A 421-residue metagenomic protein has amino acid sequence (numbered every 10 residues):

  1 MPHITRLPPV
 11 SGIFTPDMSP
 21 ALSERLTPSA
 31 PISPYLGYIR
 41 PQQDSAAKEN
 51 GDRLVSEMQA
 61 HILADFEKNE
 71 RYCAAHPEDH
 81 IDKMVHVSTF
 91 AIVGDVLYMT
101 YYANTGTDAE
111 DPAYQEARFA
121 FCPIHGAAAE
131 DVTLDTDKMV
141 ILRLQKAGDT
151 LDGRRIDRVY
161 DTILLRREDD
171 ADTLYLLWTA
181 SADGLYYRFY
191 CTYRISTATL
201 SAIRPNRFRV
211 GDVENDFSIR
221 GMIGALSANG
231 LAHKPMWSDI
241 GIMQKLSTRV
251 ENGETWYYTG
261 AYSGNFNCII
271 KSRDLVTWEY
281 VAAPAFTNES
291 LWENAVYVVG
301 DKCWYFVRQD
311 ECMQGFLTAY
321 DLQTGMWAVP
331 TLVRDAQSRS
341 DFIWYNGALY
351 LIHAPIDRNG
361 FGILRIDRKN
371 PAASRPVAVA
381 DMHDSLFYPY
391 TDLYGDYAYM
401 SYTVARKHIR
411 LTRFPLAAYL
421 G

Functional and structural regions predicted by a protein language model:
M1-T5: N-terminal secretory targeting modules
L7-K83, I92-D157, R166-R339, I343-D384 (+2 more regions): Beta-rich carbohydrate-recognition and catalytic domains
